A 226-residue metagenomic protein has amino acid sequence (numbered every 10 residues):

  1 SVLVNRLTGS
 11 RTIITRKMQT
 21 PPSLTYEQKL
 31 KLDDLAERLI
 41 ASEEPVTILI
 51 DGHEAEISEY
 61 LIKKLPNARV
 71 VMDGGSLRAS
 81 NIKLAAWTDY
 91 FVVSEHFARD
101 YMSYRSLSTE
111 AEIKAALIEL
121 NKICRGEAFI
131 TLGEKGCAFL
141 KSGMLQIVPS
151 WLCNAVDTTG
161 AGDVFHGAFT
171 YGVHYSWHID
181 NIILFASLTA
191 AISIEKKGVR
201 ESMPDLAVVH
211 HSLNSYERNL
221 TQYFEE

Functional and structural regions predicted by a protein language model:
S1-V46, V209-E226: Conserved N-terminal subdomain of the carbohydrate kinase-like
S10-I13, T47, A68-V70, Y90 (+2 more regions): Structural motif
R11, R99-M102, S202: A short acidic, helix-capping loop that chelates divalent metal ions and anchors anionic groups
T15, M102-R105, K141, T159: Short, flexible helix/strand-to-coil boundary loops that buttress conserved ligand/catalytic motifs in alpha/beta
R16-M18, V93, S150, D205: Active-site donor-binding loop signature of nucleotide-sugar glycosyltransferases
I40, I62, A85, L120-K122 (+1 more regions): N-terminal cationic-hydrophobic initiation segments that often serve targeting/anchoring roles
P45-A115, G136: Conserved beta-alpha-beta core of the PfkB/ribokinase-like small-molecule kinase fold
A79, T109-E226: Conserved phosphate-binding/catalytic region of the ribokinase-like
